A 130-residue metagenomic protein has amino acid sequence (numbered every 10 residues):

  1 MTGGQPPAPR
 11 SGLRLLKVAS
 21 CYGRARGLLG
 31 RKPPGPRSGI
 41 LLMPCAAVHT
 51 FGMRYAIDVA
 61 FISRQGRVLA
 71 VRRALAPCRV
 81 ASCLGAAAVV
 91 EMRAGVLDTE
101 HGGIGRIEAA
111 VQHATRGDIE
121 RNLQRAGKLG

Functional and structural regions predicted by a protein language model:
M1-G130: Compact, glycine-rich, soluble single-domain proteins
